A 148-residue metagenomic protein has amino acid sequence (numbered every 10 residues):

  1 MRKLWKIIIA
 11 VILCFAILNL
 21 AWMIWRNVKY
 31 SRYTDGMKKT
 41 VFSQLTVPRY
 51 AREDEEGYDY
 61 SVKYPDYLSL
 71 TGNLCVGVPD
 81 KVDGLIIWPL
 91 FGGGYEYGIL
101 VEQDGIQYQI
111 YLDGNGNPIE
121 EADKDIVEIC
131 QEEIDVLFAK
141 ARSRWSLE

Functional and structural regions predicted by a protein language model:
M1-W5: Short, Lys/Arg-rich N-terminal segment immediately upstream of the first membrane anchor
K6-M23: Hydrophobic membrane-insertion alpha-helices, especially the h-region of bacterial N-terminal signal peptides
F15-L18, K81, V101, F138: Intrinsically disordered, low-complexity regions enriched in Ser/Pro/Gly/Gln/His and often acidic
L18-G92: N-terminal export/targeting and maturation segments
I86-P89, Y95-A122, E128: Short linear proline/tyrosine/threonine-rich motifs used for host-factor recruitment and membrane trafficking/assembly
N115-E148: C-terminal partner/receptor-binding element of secreted or periplasmic proteins
